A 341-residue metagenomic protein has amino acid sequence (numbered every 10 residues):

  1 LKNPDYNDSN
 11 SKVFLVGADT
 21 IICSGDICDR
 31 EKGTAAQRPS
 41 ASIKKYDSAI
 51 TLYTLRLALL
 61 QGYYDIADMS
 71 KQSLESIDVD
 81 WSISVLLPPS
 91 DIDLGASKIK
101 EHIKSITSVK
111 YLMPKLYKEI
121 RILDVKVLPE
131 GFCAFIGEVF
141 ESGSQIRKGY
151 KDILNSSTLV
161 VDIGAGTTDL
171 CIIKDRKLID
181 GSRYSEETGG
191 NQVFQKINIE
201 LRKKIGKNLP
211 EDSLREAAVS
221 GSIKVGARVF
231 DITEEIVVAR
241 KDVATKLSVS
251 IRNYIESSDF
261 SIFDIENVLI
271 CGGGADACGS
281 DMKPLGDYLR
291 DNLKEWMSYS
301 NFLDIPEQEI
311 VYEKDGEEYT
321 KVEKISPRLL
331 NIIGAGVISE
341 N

Functional and structural regions predicted by a protein language model:
L1-T158, I179-D180, I236-K241, T245-V268 (+1 more regions): Nucleotide/phosphate-binding catalytic cleft detector across ATP-hydrolyzing and phosphate-transferring enzymes
N3, V161, S213-E216: Short linear motifs in intrinsically disordered
R30-G33, S76, L170-D175, V225-V229: Short amphipathic alpha-helical segments, especially helix-boundary/capping motifs
L112, Y184, I223-V225: Short acidic-hydrophobic surface loop/beta-edge motif
Y117-V125, G164-A165, K196-I199, G206-N208: Low-complexity, flexible helical/coil segments
G131, G143, D169-E216, S220 (+1 more regions): Glycine-rich phosphate-binding loop plus the immediately following alpha-helix
D152-T168, I173-R176, E187-G190, G272-G274: A short acidic Gly-Thr/Ser loop motif
Q195-S258: C-terminal amphipathic alpha-helical segment
